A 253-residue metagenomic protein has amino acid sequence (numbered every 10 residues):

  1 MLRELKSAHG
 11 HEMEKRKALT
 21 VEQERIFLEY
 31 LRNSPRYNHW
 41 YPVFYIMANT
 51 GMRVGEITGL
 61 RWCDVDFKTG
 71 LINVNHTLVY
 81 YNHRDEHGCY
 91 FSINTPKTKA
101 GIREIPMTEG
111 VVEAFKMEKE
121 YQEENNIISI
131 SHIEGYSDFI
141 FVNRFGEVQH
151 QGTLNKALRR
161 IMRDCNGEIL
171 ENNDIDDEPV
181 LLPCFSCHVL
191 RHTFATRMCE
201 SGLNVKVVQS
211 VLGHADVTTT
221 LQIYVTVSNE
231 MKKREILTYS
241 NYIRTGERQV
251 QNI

Functional and structural regions predicted by a protein language model:
M1-V54, T58-L60, F67-K68, V79 (+2 more regions): Basic, Lys/Arg- and aromatic-enriched nucleic-acid-binding interface segment
M13-E14, L71-N73, N82-H83, I93-M117 (+1 more regions): C-terminal catalytic core of Y-nucleophile DNA break-rejoin enzymes
A18, E56-W62, V148-L154, F185 (+5 more regions): Gram-positive cell-envelope targeting signals
E29-W40, I105, Y121-S131, Y136-F139 (+3 more regions): Short, basic (Lys/Arg/His-rich) helix/loop patches that form interaction surfaces in the mid-to-C-terminal regions
I46, I57, V65, A195-M198 (+1 more regions): Hydrophobic packing within well-folded, soluble alpha/beta domains
D64-L71, L203-I223: Short, polar N-cap/turn motifs at the start of nucleic acid-interacting alpha helices
T69, Y80-I102, E109-V111, R144-F145 (+2 more regions): C-terminal secondary-structure termini that scaffold catalytic or DNA-interacting sites
L78-Y80, L212-T238: Catalytic-site neighborhood detector that most strongly recognizes the C-terminal catalytic loop/helix of tyrosine
